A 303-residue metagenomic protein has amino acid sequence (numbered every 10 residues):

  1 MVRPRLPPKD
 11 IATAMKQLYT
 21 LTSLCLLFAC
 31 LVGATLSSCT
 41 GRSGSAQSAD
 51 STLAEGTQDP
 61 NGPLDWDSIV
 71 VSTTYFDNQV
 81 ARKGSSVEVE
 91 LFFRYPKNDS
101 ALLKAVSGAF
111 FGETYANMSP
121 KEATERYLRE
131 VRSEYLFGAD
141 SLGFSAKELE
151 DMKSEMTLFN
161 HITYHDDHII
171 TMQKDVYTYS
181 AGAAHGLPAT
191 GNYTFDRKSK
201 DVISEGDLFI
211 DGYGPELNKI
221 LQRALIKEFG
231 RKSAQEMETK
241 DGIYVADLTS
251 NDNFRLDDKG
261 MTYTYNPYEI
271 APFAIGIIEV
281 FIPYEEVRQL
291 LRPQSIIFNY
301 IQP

Functional and structural regions predicted by a protein language model:
M1-R3, T22, Q58: Residue-level detector of alpha-helical hydrophobic segments embedded in or interacting with membranes
R3-A14: Short, Lys/Arg-enriched N-terminal segments with co-localized hydrophobic residues within the first ~10-30 amino acids
D10, Q17-L18, S48, L91: Intrinsic disorder/low-complexity segments enriched in polar/small residues
A14-L26: Bacterial N-terminal signal peptides that target proteins for export
T35-S38: C-terminal motif of bacterial Sec signal peptides marking the signal peptidase cleavage site
T40-P303: Compositionally biased intrinsically disordered regions enriched in Thr/Gly
